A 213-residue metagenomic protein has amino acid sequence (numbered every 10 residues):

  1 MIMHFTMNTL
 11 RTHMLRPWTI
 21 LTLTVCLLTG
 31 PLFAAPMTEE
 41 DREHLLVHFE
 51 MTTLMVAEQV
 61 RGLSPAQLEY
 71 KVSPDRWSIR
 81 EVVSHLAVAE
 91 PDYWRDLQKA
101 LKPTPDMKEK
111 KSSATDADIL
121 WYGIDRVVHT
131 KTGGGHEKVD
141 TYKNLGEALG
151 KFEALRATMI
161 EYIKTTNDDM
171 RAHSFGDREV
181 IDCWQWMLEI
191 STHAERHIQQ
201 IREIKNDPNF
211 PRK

Functional and structural regions predicted by a protein language model:
F5-L21: Bacterial N-terminal signal peptides that target proteins for export
W18-P31: Bacterial N-terminal signal peptides
G30-H44, R95-F152, D207-K213: Short, helix-capping/interhelical loops that line the mouth of catalytic, cofactor-, or ligand-binding pockets
E39-L46, Q67-S73, S78-S84, K138-L149 (+1 more regions): Second-shell loop/turn segments in exported
R42-Y70, E195: N-terminal targeting signals for Sec/Tat export/insertion, comprising classic cleavable signal peptides
H48-M51, M55, D92, K151-A154 (+1 more regions): Charged, amphipathic alpha-helical oligomerization/scaffolding segments
E69-I119, E161, T165-K213: Short, contiguous alpha-helical
R126, T130-I190: A charged, solvent-exposed segment within the mature domains of Sec-exported extracytoplasmic proteins
